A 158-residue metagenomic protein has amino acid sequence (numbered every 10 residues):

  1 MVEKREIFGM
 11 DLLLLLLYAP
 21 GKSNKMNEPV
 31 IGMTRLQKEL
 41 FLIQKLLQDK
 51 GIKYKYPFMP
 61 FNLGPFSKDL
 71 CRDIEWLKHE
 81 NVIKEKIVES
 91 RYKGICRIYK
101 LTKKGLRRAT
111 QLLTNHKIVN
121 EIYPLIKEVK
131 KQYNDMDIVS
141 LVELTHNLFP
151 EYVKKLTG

Functional and structural regions predicted by a protein language model:
M1-G158: Domain-edge interaction signal
